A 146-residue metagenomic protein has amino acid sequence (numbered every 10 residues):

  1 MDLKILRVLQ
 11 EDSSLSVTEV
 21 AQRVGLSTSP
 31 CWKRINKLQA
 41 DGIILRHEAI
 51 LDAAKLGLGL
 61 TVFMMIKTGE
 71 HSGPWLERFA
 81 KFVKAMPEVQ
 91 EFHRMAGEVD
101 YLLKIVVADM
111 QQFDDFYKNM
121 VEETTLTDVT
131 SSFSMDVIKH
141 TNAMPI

Functional and structural regions predicted by a protein language model:
M1-I146: A compositional/biophysical signature of low hydrophobicity enriched in polar/charged and small residues
